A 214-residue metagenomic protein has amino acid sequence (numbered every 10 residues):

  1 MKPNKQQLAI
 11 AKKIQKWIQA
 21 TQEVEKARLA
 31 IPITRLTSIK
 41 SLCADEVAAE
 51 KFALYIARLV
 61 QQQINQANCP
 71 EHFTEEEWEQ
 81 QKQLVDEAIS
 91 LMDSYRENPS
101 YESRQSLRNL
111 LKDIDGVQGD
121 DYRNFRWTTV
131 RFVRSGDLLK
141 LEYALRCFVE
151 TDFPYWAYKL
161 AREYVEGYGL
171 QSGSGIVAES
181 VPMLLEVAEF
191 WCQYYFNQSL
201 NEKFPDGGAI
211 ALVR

Functional and structural regions predicted by a protein language model:
K2-R214: Structured binding/interaction patches within domain cores
